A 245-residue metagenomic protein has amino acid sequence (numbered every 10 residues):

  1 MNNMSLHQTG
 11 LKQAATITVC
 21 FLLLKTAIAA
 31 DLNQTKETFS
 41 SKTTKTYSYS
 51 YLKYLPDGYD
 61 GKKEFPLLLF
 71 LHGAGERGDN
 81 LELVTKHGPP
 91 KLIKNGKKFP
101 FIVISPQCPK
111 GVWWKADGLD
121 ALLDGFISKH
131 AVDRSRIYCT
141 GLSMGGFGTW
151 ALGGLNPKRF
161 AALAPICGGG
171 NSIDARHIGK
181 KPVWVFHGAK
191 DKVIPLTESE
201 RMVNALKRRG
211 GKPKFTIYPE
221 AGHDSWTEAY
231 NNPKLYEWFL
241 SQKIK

Functional and structural regions predicted by a protein language model:
N2-A15: Bacterial N-terminal signal peptides that target proteins for export
A27-L67, T140-L142, F147, L152 (+6 more regions): A domain-start/cap signature at the N-terminus of enzymes
G58-K63, G111-S143, P157: Gly/Ser-rich "nucleophile elbow"/oxyanion-hole loop immediately N-terminal to the catalytic nucleophile in hydrolases
L67, A74-G118: Active-site machinery of serine-nucleophile hydrolases
L71-H72, H187: The conserved beta1-alpha1 loop
S135-G179: Primarily recognizes the serine-hydrolase "nucleophile elbow" in alpha/beta-hydrolase and SGNH/GDSL folds
F186, K192-K245: C-terminal catalytic histidine-bearing segment of alpha/beta-hydrolase fold enzymes
